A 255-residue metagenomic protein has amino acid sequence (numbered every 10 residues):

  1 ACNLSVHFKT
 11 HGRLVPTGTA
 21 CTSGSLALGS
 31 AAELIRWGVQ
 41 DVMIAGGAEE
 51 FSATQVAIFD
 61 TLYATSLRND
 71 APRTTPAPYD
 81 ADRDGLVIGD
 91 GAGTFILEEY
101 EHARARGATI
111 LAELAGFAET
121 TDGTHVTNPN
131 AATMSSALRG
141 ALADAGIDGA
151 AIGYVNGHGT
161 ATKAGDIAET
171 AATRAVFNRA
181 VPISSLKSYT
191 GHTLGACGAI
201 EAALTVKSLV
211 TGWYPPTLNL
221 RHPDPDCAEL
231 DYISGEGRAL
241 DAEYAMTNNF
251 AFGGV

Functional and structural regions predicted by a protein language model:
A1-S30, L62-V87, T170-A199: Conserved catalytic cysteine-centered active-site region of acyl-thioester-dependent Claisen-condensing enzymes
A1-T19, A48-V56, G149-G165, A180: Conserved beta-ketoacyl condensing-enzyme motif
L4, G24, A31, F59 (+6 more regions): Conserved small-residue
S5-F8, R13-A48, V87-A108, T193-Y214: Active-site-proximal alpha-helical scaffold in enzymes
G29, E33, E50-A105, E229-D231 (+1 more regions): Glycine-/small-residue-rich "gating" segment that lines the acyl/pantetheine channel and substrate pocket
D70-I147, Y154, L220: Condensing-enzyme catalytic core mediating Claisen C-C bond formation in acyl metabolism
G123-M134, T160-F177, T193-I200: Short glycine/threonine-rich loop-to-helix capping motif typified by GTGT followed within a few residues by an Asp-Pro
A145-A151, A228-V255: Flexible, low-complexity linker/loop segments at domain and module junctions
